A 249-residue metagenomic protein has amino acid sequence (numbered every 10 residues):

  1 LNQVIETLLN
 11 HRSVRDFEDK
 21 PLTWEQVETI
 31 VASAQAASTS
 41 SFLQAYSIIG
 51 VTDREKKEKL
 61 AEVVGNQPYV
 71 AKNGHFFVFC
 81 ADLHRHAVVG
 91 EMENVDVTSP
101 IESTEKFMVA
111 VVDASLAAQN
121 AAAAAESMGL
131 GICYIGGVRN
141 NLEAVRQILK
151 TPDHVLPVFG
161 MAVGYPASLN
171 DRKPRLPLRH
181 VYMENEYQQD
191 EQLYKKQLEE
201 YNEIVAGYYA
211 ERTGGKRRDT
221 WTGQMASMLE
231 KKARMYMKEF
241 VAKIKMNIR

Functional and structural regions predicted by a protein language model:
L1-R249: Acidic, surface-exposed loops and disordered segments
